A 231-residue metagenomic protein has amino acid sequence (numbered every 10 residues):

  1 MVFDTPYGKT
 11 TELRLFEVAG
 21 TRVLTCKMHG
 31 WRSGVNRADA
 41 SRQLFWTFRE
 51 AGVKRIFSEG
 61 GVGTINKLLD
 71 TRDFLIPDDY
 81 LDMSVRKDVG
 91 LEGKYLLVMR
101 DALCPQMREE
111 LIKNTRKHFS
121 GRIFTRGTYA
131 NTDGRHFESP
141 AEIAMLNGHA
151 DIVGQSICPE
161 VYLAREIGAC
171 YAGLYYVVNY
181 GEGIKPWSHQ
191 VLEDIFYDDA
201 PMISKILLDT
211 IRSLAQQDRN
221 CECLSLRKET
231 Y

Functional and structural regions predicted by a protein language model:
M1-M99: Metabolite-binding pocket within alpha/beta catalytic cores that recognizes anionic/polar moieties
T25-K27, I56-G60, I76, F124-R126 (+3 more regions): General beta-strand structural signal in soluble alpha/beta enzymes
R49-G52, N147, R165: Non-catalytic positions within long, well-ordered alpha-helices that form the structural scaffold/packing of enzyme
K54, D151, C170: Short acidic/polar active-site loop segments enriched in Thr and Asp
Q106, E110-R122, K205-S213: Generic non-transmembrane alpha-helical segments
N114-D151, E222-Y231: Active-site/ligand-binding-proximal alpha/beta "capping" segment
Q155-L192: Zn-dependent metallopeptidase/amidohydrolase metal-coordination segment
E182-Y231: His/Asp/Glu-rich mid-to-C-terminal helical/loop segments that flank catalytic regions of hydrolases
